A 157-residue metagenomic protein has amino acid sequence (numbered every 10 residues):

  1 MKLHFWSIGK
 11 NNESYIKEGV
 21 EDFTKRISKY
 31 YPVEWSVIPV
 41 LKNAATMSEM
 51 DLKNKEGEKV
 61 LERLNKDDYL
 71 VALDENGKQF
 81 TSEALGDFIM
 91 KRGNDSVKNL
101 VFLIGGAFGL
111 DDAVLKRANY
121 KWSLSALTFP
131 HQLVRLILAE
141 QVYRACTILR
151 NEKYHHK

Functional and structural regions predicted by a protein language model:
M1-I27: N-terminal beta1-alpha1 ligand-phosphate binding loop
K2, V97-L103: Loop/turn-to-beta-strand initiation segments
W6, E34-S36: General small-molecule cofactor/ligand-binding pocket signal
N11, E75-K78, G106-F108: Short glycine-rich anion-binding loops that position phosphate/pyrophosphate groups of nucleotides and phosphorylated
P32, P39-K98: S-adenosyl-L-methionine/SAH cofactor-binding core of RNA-modifying enzymes
P32-E34, Y120: Conserved beta-strand segments of alpha/beta enzyme cores
G105-G106, R117: Proline/glycine-rich low-complexity loops and linkers
D112-H156: Structured adenosyl-cofactor binding patch, chiefly the S-adenosyl-L-methionine
